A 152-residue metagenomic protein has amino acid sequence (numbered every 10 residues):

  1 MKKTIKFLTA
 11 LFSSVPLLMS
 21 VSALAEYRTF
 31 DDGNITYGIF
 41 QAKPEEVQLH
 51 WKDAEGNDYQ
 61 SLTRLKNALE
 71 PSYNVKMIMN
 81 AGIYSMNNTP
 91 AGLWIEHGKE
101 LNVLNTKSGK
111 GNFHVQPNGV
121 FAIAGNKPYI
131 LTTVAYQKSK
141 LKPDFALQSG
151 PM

Functional and structural regions predicted by a protein language model:
M1-K6: Positively charged n-region of N-terminal signal peptides that target proteins for export
T9-S20: Bacterial N-terminal signal peptides
V21-N112, Y129: Zymogen propeptides
T89-M152: Active-site-adjacent helix-turn-beta-strand microarchitecture at beta-sheet edges that either contains or buttresses
